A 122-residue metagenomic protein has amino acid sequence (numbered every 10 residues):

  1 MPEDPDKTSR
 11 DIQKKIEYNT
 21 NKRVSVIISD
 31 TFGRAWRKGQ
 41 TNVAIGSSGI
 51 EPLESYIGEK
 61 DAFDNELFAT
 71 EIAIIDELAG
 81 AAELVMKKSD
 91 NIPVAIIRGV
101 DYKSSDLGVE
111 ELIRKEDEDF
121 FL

Functional and structural regions predicted by a protein language model:
M1-V24: Phosphate-interacting basic helix/loop segments used at nucleotide- and nucleic-acid interfaces
V24, I28-L122: A structural signal for small-residue-enriched, beta-sheet-centric alpha/beta enzyme cores and oligomeric scaffold folds
